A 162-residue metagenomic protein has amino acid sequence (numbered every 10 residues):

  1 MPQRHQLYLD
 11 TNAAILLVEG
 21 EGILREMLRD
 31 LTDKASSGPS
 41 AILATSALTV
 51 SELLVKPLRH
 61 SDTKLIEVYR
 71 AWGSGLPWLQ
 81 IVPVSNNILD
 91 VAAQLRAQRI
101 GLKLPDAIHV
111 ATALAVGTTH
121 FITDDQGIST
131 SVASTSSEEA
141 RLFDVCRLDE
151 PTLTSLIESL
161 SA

Functional and structural regions predicted by a protein language model:
M1-T45, L58-V68, S136, E150-A162: Short, well-structured N-terminal submotif of metal-dependent ribonuclease cores
P2, L48, T130-C146: Conserved catalytic or regulatory cores that recognize and/or transform ribose-phosphate-containing ligands
P2, Q80-S131, L160-A162: Active-site neighborhoods of divalent-metal-dependent phosphate/nucleic-acid chemistry enzymes
Q6, I42, I81, H120-F121 (+1 more regions): A residue-level structural signature of the nucleotidyltransferase/glycosyltransferase Rossmann-like core
A14, V50, I128-S129, L153: A generic structural signal for short hydrophobic patches within well-formed alpha-helices
G73: An acidic/histidine-cluster motif and surrounding catalytic segment that typifies divalent-metal-assisted enzyme active
Q80-V84, F143-P151: Short acidic-hydrophobic, aromatic-tinged amphipathic segments that line or gate anion-handling sites
